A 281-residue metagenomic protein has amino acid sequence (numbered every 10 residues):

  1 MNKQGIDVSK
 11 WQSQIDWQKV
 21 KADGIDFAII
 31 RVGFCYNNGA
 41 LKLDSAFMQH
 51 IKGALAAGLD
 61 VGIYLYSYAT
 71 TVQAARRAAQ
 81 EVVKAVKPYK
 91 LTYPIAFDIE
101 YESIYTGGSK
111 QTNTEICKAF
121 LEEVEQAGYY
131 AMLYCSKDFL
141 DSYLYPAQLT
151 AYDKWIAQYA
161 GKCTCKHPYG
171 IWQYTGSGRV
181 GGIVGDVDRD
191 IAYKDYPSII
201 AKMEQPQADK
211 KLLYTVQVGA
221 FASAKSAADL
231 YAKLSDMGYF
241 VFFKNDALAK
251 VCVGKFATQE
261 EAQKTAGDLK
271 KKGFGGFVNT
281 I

Functional and structural regions predicted by a protein language model:
M1-L121, E125-G128: Substrate-binding cleft of extracellular glycoside hydrolase catalytic domains
M1-Q12, Q18, D26, A147-K210: Functionally critical loop-and-helix segments that line ligand-binding/catalytic clefts of soluble enzyme domains
K10-Q14, G33-N38, S67-V72, Y101-Y105 (+5 more regions): Solvent-exposed loop/turn segments at secondary-structure junctions within structured extracellular/periplasmic domains
V61, Y130-M132, K154, F240-V241 (+1 more regions): Hydrophobic anchor at the start of a short beta-strand that flanks the dinucleotide cofactor-binding loop
V83-F97, Y101-S103, L144-Y169, L269-K272: Structural recognition of alpha->loop->beta junctions
G107, N113, A127-L133, A151-Q158: Extracellular glycoside hydrolase catalytic/binding regions
V124-S142: Aromatic-lined carbohydrate-recognition surfaces of secreted/lumenal glycan-active proteins
K210-L212, A222-I281: Extracytoplasmic
